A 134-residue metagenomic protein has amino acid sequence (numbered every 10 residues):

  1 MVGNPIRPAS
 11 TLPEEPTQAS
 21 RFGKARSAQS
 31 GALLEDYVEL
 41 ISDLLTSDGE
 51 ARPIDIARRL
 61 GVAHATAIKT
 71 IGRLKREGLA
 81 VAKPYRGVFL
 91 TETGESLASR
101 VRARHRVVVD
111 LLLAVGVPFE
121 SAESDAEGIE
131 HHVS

Functional and structural regions predicted by a protein language model:
M1-G31: N-terminal leader segment of winged-helix/HTH proteins
S20, K24-V62: N-terminal helix-turn-helix DNA-binding core of bacterial DNA-binding proteins
K24-R26, E92-L97, D110-L111: A ubiquitous short alpha-helical element
L45-D48, H64, P84, R102 (+1 more regions): Residues at alpha-helix boundaries and short interhelical turns
P53-V88, E92: Canonical helix-turn-helix DNA-binding module
R59, L97, A114: Residues within the alpha-helical elements of helix-turn-helix
R86-H105: Basic, amphipathic "hinge/linker" alpha-helix immediately C-terminal to the N-terminal HTH DNA-binding motif
R106-S134: Amphipathic alpha-helical dimerization/coiled-coil segments that flank or bridge DNA-binding/regulatory modules
